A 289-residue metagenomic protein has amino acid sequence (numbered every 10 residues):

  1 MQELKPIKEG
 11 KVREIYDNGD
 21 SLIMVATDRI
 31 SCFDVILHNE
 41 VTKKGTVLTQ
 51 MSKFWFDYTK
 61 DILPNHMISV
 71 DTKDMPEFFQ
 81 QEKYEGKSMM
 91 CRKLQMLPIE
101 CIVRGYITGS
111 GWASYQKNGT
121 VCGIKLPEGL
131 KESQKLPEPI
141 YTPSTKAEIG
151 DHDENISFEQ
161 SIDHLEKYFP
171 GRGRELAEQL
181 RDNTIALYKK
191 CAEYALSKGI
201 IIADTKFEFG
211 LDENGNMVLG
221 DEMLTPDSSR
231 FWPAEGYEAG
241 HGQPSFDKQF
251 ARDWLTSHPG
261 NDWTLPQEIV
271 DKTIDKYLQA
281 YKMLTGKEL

Functional and structural regions predicted by a protein language model:
M1-E148, N261-L289: Active-site loop/lid in soluble adenylation, ligation, and acyl-transfer enzymes
S21, M96-P98, G199-I202, N214-M217: Coil-to-beta-strand transition motifs
F33, W112-A113, N214, S228-R230: Intrinsically disordered, low-complexity acidic/polar segments
T46, Q50, E175, Q179-A186 (+3 more regions): Generic recognition of stable, solvent-exposed alpha-helical segments in well-folded globular domains
D61-H66, K190-I202, G215, T285-L289: Surface-exposed helix-capping loop/turn segments at secondary-structure junctions
V103, I202-M223: Conserved metal-phosphate-binding beta-hairpin within the catalytic cores of diverse ATP-dependent phosphoryl-transfer
K117-N118, L126-E175, L219, M223-L284: Anionic ligand-binding catalytic core segments
G171-A203: A long amphipathic alpha-helix within ATP-dependent nucleotide-binding catalytic cores
